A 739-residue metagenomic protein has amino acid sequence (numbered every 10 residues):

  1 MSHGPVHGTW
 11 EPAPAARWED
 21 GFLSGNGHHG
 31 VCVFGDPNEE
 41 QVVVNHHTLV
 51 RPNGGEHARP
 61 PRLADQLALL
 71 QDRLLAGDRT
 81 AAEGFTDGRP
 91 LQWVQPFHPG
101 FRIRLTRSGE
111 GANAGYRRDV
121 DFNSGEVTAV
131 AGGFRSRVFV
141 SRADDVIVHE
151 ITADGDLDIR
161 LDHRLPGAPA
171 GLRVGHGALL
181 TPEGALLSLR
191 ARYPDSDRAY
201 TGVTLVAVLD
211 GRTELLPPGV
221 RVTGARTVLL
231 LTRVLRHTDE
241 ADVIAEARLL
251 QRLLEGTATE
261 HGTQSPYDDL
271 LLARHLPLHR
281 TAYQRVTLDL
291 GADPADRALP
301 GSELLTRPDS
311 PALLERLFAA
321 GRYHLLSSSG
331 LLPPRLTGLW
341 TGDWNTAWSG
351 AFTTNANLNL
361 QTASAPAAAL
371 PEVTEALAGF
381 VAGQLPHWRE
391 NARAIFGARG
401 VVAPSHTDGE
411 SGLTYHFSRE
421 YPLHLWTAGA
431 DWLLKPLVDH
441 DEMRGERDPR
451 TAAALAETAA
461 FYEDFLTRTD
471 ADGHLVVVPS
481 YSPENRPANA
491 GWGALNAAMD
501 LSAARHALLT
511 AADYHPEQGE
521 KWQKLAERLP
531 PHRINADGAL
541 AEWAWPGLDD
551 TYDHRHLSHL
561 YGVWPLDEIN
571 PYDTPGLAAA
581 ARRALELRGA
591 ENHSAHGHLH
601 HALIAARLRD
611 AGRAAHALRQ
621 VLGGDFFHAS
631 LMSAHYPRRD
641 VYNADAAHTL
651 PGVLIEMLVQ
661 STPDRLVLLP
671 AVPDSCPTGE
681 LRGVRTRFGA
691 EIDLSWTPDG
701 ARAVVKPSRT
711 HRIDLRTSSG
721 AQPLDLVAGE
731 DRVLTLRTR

Functional and structural regions predicted by a protein language model:
S2-Y421, D448, P516-A590, A634 (+3 more regions): Aromatic-residue-lined binding/catalytic grooves and analogous aromatic/hydrophobic interfacial grooves in multimeric
G8, R160-L161, G338, A376-G379 (+7 more regions): Beta-strand segments within the central parallel beta-sheet cores of soluble alpha/beta enzyme folds
E19-L49, Q92-W93, F352-E372, T467-T469 (+3 more regions): C-terminal capping/lid segments that line or modulate ligand- or cofactor-binding pockets
F134-R137, S141-V146, D439, M443-E446 (+3 more regions): A conserved hydrophobic secondary-structure block that centers on an alpha-helix together with its immediately flanking
T238-E240, R335-A351, A398-A452, E463-E520: The feature captures the catalytic groove of carbohydrate-active enzymes
L314-S328, A430-D439, A453, E457-Y462: Extended, hydrophobic/aromatic-rich amphipathic alpha-helical segments that build helical scaffolds
S329, P386, E463, T467 (+1 more regions): Helix-capping and short linker residues that terminate individual alpha-solenoid repeat units
